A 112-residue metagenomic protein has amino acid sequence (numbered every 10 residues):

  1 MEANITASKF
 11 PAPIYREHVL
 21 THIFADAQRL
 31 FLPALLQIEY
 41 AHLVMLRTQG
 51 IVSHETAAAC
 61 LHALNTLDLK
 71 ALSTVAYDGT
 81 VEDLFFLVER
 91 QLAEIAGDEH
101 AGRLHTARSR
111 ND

Functional and structural regions predicted by a protein language model:
M1-N111: A helix-coil-helix interface module used to build multimeric assemblies and to scaffold catalytic/cofactor sites
